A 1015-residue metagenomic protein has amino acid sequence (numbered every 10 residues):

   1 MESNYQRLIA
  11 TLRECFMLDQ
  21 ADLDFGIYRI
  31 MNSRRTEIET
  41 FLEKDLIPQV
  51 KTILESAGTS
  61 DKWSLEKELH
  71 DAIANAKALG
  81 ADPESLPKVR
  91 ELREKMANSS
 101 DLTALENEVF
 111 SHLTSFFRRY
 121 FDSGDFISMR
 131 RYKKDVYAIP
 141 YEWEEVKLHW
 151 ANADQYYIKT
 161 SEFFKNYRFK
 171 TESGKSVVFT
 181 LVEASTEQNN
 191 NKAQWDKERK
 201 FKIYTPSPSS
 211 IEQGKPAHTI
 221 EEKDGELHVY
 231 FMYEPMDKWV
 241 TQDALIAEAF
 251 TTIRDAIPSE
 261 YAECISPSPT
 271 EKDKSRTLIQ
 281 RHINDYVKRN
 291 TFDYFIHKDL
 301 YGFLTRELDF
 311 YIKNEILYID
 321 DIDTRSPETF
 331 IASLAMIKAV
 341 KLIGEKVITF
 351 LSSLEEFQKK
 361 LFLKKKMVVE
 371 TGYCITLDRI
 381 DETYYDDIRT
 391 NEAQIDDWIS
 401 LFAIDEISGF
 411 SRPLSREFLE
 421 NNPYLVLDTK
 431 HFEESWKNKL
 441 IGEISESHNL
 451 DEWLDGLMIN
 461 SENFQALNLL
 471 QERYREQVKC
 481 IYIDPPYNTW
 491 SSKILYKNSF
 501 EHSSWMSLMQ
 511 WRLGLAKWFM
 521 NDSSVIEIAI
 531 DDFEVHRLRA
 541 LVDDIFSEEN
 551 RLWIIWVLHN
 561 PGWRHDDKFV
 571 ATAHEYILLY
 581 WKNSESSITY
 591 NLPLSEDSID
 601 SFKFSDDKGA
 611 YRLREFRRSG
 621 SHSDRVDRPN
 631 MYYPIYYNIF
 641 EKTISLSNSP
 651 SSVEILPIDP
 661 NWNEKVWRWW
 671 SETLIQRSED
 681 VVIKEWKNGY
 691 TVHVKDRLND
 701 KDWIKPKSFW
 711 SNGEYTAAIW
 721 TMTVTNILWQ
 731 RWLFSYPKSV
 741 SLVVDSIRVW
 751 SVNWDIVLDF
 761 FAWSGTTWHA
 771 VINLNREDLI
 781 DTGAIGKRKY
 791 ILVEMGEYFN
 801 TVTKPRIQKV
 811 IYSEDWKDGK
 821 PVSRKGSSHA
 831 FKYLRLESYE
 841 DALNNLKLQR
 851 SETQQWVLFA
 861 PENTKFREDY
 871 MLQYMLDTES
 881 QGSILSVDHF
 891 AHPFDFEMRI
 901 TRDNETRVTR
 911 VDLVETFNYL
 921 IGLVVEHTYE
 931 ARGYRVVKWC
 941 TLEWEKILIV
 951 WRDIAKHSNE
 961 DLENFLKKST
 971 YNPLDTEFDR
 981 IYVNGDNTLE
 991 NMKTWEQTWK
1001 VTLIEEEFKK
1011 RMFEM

Functional and structural regions predicted by a protein language model:
M1-N438, I444, L450, D455 (+7 more regions): Accessory, often C-terminal, charged low-complexity segments
F231, R473-S491, V542, V757-V771 (+1 more regions): Conserved proline-anchored active-site loop of SAM-dependent methyltransferases that bridges a beta-strand
I459, S735-L742: N-terminal pre-P-loop "Q-motif" helix
I459-E476: Conserved RecA-like ASCE ATPase "motif II neighborhood" in helicase/translocase motors
K479, P486-L508, R512, N521-S524 (+1 more regions): Mobile active-site "lid"/loop adjacent to the S-adenosyl-L-methionine
I481-P486, W490, E527-D531, W581 (+5 more regions): Generic beta-strand/beta-sheet core signal
S524-V525, I756: Short glycine-centered segments of the SAM/dcSAM-binding site in methyltransferase folds
A717-S735: Class I SAM-dependent transferase core
